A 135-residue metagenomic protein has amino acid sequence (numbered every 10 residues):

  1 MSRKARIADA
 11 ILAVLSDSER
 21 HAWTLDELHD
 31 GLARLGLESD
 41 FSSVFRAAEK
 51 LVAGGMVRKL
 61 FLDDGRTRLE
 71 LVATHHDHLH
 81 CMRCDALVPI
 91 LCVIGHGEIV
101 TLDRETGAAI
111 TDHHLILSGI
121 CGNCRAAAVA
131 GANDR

Functional and structural regions predicted by a protein language model:
M1-A13: Short alpha-helical segments that sit at the start of domains
A10-S18, G31: Short amphipathic alpha-helical elements of helix-turn-helix/winged-helix folds
H21-L32: Short acidic, hydrophobic short linear motifs in intrinsically disordered regions
L35-G36: Conserved phosphotransfer cores of two-component systems
S43-M56: Basic amphipathic alpha-helical segments that dock to polyanions
M56-K59, D63-R135: Non-DNA-binding regulatory cores of transcription-related proteins, predominantly C-terminal effector-binding
